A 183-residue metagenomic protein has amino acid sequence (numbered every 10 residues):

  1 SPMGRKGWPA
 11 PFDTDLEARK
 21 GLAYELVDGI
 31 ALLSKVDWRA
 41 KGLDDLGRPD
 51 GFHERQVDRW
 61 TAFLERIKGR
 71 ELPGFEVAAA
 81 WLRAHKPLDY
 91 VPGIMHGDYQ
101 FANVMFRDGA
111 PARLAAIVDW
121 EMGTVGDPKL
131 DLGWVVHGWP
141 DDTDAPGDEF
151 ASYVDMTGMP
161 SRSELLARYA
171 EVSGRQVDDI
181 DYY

Functional and structural regions predicted by a protein language model:
S1-V77, W81-I94, D108-A112: ATP-binding pocket architecture of kinase catalytic cores
G47-R48, Q176-Y183: All-alpha amphipathic helical-bundle segments outside canonical DNA-binding/catalytic cores that form hydrophobic
E76, A84, R168-D179: C-terminal, non-catalytic tails of nucleotide-sugar-dependent glycosyltransferases
I94-H96, F101: Catalytic-loop of the protein kinase fold
V104-F106: Hydrophobic residue at the +6 position relative to the catalytic HRD Asp in the kinase catalytic loop
I117-G123: Activation of the activation-loop gatekeeper triad in protein kinase-fold domains
L130-G174: Active-site activation/catalytic loop segments of kinase-like enzymes and analogous catalytic loops in related
